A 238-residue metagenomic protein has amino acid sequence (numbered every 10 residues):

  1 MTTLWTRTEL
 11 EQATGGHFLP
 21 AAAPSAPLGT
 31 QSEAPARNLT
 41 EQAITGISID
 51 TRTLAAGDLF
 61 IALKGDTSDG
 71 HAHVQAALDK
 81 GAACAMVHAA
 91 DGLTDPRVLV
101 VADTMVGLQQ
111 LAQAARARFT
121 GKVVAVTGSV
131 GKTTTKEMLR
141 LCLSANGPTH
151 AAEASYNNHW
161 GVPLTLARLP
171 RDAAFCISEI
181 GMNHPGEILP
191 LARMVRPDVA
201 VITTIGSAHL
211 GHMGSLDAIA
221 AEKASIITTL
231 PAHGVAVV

Functional and structural regions predicted by a protein language model:
T2-L28, S32-T127, T134-A145, W160 (+1 more regions): Short, basic phosphate-binding NTP loop
G107-V238: Phosphate-binding loop of NTP-binding sites
